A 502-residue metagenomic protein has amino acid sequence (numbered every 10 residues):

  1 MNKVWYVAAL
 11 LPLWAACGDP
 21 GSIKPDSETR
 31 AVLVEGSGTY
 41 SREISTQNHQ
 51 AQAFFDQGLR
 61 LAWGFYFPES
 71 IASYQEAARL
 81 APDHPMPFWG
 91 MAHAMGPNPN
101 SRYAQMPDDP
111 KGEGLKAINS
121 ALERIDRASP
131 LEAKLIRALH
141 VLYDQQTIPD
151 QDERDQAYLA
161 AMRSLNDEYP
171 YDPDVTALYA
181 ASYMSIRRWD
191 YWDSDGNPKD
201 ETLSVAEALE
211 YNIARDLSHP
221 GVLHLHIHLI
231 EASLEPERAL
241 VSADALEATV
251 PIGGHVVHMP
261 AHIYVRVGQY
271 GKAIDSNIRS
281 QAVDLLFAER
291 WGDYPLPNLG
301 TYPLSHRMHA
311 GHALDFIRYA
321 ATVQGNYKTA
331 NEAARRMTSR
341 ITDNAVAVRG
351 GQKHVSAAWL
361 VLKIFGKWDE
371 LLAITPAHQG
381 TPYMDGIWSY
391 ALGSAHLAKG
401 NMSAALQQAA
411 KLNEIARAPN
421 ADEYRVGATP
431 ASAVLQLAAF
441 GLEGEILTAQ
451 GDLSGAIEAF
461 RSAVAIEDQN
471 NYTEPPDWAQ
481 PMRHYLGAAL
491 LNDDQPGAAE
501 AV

Functional and structural regions predicted by a protein language model:
N2-A8: Sec-dependent signal peptide recognition, specifically the positively charged N-region followed immediately by
L13-A16: C-terminal motif of bacterial Sec signal peptides marking the signal peptidase cleavage site
G18-P20: Bacterial signal peptide processing site
S22-Y171, L178-A214, S218, L223-E237 (+9 more regions): Short coil/linker segments at helix-helix boundaries
S70, A77, G114, A121 (+13 more regions): Tetratricopeptide repeat
G253, H262-R279, R336: Catalytic-core region of carbohydrate-active enzymes that cleave or remodel glycosidic bonds
G325-Y327, N331-V502: Helix-coil-helix junctions within alpha-helical repeat/solenoid scaffolds
